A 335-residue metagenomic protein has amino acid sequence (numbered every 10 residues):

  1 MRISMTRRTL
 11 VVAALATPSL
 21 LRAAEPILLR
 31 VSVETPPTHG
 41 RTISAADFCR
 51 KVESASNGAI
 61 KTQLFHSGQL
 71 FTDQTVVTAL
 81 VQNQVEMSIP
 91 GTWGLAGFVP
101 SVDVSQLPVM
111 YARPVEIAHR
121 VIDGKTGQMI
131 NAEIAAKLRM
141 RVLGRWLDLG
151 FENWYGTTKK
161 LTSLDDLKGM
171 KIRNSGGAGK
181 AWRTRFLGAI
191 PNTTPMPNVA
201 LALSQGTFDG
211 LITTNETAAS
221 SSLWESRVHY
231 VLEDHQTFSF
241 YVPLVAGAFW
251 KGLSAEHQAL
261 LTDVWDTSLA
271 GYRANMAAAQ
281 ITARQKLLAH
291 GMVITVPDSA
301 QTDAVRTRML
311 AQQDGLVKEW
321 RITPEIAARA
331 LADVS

Functional and structural regions predicted by a protein language model:
R2-M5, V11-A16, A24-I117, T126 (+1 more regions): N-terminal secretory/targeting leader peptides
